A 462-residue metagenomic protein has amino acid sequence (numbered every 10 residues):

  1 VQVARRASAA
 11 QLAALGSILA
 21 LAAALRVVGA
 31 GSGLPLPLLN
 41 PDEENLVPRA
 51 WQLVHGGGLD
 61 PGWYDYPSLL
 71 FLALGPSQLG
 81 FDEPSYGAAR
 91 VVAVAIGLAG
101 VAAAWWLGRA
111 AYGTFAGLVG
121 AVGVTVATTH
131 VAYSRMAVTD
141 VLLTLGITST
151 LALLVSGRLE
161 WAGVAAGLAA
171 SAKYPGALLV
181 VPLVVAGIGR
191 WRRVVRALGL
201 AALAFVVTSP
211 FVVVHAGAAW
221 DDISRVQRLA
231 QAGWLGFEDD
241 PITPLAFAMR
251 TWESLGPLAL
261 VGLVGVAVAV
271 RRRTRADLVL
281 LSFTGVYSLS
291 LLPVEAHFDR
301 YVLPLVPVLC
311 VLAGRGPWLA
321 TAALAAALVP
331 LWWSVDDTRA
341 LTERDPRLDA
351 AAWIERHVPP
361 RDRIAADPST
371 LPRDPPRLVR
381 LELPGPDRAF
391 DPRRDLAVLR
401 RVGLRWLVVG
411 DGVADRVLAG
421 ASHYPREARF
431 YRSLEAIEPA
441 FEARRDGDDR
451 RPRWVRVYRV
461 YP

Functional and structural regions predicted by a protein language model:
A14-L19, A104-V126, L145, L159-W161 (+2 more regions): Transmembrane-helix signature of polytopic, membrane-embedded enzymes that assemble or transfer cell-envelope glycans
S17-A23, L260-V264, R271-P293, P307 (+1 more regions): Transmembrane alpha-helix segments characteristic of polytopic inner-membrane glycan-assembly/cell-envelope
V27, A322-R344, A366-R380: Transmembrane alpha-helical segments
N45-R49, Y66, L72, D82 (+7 more regions): Transmembrane-lumen/periplasm boundary regions of multi-pass, lipid-linked membrane glycan transferases
A88-A111, S149: Transmembrane-helix motifs of polytopic, lipid-linked glycan transferases
A103, V122, L142-A165, V308-L312: Specific aromatic-rich, kink-prone transmembrane helix
Y133-S134, D140-L143, A169, Y174 (+3 more regions): Hydrophobic/aromatic-rich transmembrane helices and adjacent perimembrane loops
F390, R394-P462: Aromatic/acidic, Gly/Pro-rich catalytic loop(s) in extracytoplasmic/lumenal soluble domains of multi-pass membrane
